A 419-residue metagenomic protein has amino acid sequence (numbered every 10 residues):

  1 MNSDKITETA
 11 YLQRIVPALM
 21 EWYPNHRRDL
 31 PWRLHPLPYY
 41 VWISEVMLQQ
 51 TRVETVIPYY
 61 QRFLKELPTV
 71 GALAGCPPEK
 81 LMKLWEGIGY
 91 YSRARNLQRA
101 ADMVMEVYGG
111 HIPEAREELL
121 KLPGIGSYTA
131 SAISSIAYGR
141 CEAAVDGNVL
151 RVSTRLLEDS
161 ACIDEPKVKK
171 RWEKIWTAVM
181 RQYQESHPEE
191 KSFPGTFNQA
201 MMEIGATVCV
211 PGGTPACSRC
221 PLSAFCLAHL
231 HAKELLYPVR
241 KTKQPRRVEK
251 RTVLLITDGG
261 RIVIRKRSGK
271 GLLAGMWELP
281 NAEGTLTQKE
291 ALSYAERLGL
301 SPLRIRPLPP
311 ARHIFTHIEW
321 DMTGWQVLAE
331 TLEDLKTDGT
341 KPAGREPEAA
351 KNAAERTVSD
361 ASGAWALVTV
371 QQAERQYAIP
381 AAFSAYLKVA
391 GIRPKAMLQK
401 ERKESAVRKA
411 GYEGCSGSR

Functional and structural regions predicted by a protein language model:
M1-R28, L34, A206-R419: Intrinsically disordered, low-complexity, charged terminal extensions of DNA damage-control enzymes
D4, E8-Q13, P17-S218, L222-L227 (+3 more regions): Catalytic cores of DNA base-excision repair glycosylases
